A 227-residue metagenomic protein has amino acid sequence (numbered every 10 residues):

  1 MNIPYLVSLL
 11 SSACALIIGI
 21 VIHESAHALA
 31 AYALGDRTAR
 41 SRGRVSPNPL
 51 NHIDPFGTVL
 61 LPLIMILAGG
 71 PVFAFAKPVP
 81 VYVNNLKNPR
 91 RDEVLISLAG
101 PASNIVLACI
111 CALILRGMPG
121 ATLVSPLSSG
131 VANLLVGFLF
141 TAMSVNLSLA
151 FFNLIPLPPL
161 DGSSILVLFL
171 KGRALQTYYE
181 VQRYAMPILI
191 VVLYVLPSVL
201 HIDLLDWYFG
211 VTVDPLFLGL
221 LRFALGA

Functional and structural regions predicted by a protein language model:
M1-A227: Hydrophobic transmembrane alpha-helices and their immediate loop junctions in multi-pass integral membrane proteins
